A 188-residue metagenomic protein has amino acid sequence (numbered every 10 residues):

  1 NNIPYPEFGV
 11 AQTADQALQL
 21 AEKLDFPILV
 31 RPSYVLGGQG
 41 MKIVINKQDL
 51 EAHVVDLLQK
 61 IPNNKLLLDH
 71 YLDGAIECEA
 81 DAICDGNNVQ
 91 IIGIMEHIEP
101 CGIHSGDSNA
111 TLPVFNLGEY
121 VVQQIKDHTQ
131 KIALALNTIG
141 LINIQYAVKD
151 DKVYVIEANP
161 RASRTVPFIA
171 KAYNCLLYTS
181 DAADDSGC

Functional and structural regions predicted by a protein language model:
N1, L24-P27, L36-Q39, V44-D181: ATP-dependent carboxylate activation and anion-phosphoryl transfer catalytic cores that bind Mg-ATP to form
N1-P4, V10-K23: Conserved N-proximal alpha/beta basic substrate-recognition cap immediately N-terminal to, or forming the N-lobe
D181-C188: A short, hydrophobic C-terminal helix/tail in secreted or cell-surface proteins
